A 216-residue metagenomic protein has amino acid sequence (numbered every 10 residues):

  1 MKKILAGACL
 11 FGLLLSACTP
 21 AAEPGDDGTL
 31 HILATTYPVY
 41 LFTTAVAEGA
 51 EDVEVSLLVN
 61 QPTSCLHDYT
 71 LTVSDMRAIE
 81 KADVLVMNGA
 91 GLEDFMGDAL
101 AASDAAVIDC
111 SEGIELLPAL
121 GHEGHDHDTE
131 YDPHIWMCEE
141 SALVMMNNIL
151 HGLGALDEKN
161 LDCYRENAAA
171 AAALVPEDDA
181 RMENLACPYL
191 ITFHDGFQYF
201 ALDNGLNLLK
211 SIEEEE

Functional and structural regions predicted by a protein language model:
M1-S16: Sec-dependent bacterial lipoprotein signal peptides
G7, A17-E216: Extracytoplasmic metal-acquisition and chelation regions
